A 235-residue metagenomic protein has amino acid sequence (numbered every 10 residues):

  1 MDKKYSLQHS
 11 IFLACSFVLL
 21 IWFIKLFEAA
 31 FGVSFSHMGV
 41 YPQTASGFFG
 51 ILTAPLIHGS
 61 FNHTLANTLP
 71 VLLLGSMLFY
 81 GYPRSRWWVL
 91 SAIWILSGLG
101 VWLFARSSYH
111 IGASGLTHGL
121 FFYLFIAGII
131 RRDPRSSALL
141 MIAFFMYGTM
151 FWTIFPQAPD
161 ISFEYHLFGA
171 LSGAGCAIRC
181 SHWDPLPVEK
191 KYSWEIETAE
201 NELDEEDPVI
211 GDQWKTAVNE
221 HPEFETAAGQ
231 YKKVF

Functional and structural regions predicted by a protein language model:
M1-K3, I154-F235: C-terminal transmembrane module of polytopic alpha-helical membrane proteins
L7-W88, G98, L103-H110: N-terminal TM1-TM2 helical hairpin plus the immediately adjacent luminal interfacial "cap"
F17-L20, A92-I93, S97, V101 (+4 more regions): Alpha-helical transmembrane segments in multi-pass membrane proteins
I21, L52, H63, G115 (+2 more regions): Divalent metal-coordination and catalytic microenvironments
I57-S60, W102-I111, I129-D133, T153-I161: Membrane-interface helix caps and helix-loop-helix hairpins in membrane proteins
L65-Y82, G119-I130, L171-W183: Membrane-interfacial alpha-helical segments at the cytosolic side of multi-pass membrane proteins
L90-L96, S137-Y147: Central hydrophobic cores of alpha-helical transmembrane segments in multi-pass integral membrane proteins
S107-Y123, F163-Y165: Membrane-interface micro-motifs in multi-pass membrane enzymes
